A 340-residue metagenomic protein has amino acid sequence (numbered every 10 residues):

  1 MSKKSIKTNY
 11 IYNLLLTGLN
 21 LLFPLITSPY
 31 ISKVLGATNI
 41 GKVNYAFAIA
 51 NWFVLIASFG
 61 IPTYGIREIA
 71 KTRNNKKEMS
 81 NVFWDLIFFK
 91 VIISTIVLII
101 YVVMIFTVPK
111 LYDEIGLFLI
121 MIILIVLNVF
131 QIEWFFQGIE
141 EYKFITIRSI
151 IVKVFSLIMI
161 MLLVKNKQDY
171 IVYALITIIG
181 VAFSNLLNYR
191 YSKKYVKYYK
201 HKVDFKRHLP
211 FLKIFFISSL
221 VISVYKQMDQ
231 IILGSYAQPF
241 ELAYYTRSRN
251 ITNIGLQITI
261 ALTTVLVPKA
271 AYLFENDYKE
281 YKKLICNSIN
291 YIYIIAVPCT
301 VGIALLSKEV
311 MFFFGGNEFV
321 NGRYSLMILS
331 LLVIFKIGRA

Functional and structural regions predicted by a protein language model:
M1-I6, K143-T146, Y170-T177, F183-K226 (+3 more regions): Interhelical loop/hinge segments that connect adjacent transmembrane helices in multipass membrane
S5-T63, L157, T177, K213-F240 (+1 more regions): Signature of the first transmembrane helix
I6-K7, N44, K76-I92, L209 (+3 more regions): Interfacial transmembrane-helix starts/ends
L22-I40, L162-N166, S223-G255, V265-L273 (+1 more regions): Helix-terminus/linker motif at the lipid-water interface of multi-pass membrane proteins
P29, S58-N74, T252-I289, A296: Helix-loop junctions and terminal segments of transmembrane helices in multi-pass membrane transport/translocation
S32-I40, F106-I115, I139-N185: Membrane-interface helix-loop junctions in multi-pass transport and translocation proteins
A37, M104-M121, I303-F335: Interfacial segments at transmembrane-helix termini and the short loops linking adjacent helices
I125-I147, S330-R339: Membrane-interface junctions at transmembrane-helix termini in multi-pass inner-membrane proteins
